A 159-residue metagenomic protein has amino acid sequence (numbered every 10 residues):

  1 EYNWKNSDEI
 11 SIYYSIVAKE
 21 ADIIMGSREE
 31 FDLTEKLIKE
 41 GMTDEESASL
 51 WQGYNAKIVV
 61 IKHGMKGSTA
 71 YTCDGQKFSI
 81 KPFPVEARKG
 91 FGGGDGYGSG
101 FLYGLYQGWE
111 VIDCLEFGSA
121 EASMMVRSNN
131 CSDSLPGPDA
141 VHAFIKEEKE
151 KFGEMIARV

Functional and structural regions predicted by a protein language model:
E1-E46, K66-G67: Conserved beta-alpha-beta core of the PfkB/ribokinase-like small-molecule kinase fold
I10, K36-V159: Conserved phosphate-binding/catalytic region of the ribokinase-like
